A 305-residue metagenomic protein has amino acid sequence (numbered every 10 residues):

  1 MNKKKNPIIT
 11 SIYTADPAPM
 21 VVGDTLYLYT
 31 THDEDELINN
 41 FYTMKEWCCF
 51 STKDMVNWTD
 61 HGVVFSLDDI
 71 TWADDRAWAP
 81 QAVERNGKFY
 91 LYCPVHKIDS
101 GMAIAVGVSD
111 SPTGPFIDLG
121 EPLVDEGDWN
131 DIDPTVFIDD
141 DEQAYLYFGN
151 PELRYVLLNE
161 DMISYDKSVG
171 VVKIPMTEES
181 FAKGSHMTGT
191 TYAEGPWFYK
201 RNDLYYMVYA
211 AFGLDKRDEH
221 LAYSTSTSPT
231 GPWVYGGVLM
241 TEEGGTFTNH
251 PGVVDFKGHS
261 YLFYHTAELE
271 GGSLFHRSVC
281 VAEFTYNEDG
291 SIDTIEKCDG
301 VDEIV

Functional and structural regions predicted by a protein language model:
M1-V305: Carbohydrate-active catalytic/glycan-binding domains of CAZyme proteins, especially the secreted or lumenal ectodomains
